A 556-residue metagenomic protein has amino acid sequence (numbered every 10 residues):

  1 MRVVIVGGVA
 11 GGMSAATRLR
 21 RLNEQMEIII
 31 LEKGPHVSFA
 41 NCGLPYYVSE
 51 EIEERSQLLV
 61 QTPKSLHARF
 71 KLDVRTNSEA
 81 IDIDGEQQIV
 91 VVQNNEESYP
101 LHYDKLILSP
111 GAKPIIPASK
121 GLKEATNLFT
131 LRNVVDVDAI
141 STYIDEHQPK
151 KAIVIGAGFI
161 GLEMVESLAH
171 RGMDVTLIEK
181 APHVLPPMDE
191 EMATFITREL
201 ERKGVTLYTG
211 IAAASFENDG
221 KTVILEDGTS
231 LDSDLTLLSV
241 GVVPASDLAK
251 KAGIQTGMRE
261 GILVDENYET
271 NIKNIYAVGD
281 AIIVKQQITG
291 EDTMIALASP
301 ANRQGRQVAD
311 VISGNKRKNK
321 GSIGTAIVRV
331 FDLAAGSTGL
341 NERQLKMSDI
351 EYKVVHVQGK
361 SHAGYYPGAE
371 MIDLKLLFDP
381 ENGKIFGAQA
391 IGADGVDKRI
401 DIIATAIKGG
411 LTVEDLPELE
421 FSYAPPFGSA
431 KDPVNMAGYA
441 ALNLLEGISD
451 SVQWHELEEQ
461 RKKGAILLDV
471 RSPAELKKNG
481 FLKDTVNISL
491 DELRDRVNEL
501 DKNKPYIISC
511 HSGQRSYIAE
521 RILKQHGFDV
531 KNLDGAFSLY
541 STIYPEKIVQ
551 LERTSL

Functional and structural regions predicted by a protein language model:
M1, G8, R21, A281-A393 (+4 more regions): Mid-to-C-terminal Rossmann-like scaffold of FAD/NAD(P)H-dependent oxidoreductases
M1-D73, F159, V165-M188, T325 (+3 more regions): Beta1-alpha1 glycine-rich phosphate/pyrophosphate-binding loop at the start of Rossmann-like nucleotide-binding domains
R18-K105, D189-T206, R343-Q344, M436 (+1 more regions): N-terminal Rossmann-like dinucleotide/flavin-binding domain of flavoprotein oxidoreductases that bind FAD/FMN
E27, R69, R75-N94, L101 (+2 more regions): A Rossmann-like FAD-binding core segment of flavoenzymes
L59, K151-I153, F159-S215, L297-A301 (+3 more regions): Rossmann-like dinucleotide-binding cores of NAD(P)H-dependent redox enzymes
L108-R171, T206-L207, V264-E266, V486-L490 (+1 more regions): Glycine-rich dinucleotide-binding loop and its adjacent helix/turn
E124-H147, D219-I224, S230-Q307, I402 (+1 more regions): FAD-site-proximal beta/loop scaffold in flavoenzymes
P182, E414-P425, S429-H455, Q460-I466 (+2 more regions): Rhodanese-like catalytic fold shared by cysteine-dependent sulfurtransferases and DSP/PTP-type phosphatases
